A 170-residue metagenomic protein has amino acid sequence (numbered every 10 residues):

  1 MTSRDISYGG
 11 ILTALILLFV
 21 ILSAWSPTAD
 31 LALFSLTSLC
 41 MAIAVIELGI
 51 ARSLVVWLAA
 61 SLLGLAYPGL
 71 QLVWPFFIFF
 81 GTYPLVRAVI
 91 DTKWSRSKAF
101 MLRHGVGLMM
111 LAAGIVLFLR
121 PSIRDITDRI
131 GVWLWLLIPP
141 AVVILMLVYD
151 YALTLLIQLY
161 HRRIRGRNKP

Functional and structural regions predicted by a protein language model:
T2, I6, W135-P170: Alpha-helical transmembrane segments and their cytosolic interface
T2-I46, A51-R52: Hydrophobic transmembrane alpha-helices
I6-G10, A32, L54-L58, V73-W74 (+3 more regions): Hydrophobic alpha-helical transmembrane segments
I21-D30, S61-V89: Interfacial aromatic-anchored transmembrane helix boundaries in multi-pass membrane proteins
A24, I46, G64, R87 (+4 more regions): Membrane-water interface at transmembrane helix exits
F77-V116: Short helix-perturbing small/polar motifs within transmembrane alpha-helices
H104-P121, V143-Y151: Mid-bilayer segments of alpha-helical transmembrane spans in multi-pass integral membrane proteins that mediate
R120-W133: Membrane-interface helix termini and inter-helical loops of multi-pass transporters
